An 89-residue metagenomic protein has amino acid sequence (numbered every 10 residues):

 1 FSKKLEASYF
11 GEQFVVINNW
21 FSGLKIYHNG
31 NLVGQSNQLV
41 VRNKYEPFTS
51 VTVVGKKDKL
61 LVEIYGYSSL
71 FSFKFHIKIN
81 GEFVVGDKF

Functional and structural regions predicted by a protein language model:
F1-F89: Cysteine-centric segments in proteins
